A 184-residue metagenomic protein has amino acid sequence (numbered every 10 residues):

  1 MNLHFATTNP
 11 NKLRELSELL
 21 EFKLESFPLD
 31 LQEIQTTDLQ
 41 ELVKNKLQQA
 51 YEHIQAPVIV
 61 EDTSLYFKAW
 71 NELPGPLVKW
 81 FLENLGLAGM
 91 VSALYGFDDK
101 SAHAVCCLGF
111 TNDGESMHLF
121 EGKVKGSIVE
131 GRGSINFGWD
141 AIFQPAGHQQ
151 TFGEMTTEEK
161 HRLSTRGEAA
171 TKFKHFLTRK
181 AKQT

Functional and structural regions predicted by a protein language model:
N2-H4, N11-K182: Anionic-ligand binding patches
